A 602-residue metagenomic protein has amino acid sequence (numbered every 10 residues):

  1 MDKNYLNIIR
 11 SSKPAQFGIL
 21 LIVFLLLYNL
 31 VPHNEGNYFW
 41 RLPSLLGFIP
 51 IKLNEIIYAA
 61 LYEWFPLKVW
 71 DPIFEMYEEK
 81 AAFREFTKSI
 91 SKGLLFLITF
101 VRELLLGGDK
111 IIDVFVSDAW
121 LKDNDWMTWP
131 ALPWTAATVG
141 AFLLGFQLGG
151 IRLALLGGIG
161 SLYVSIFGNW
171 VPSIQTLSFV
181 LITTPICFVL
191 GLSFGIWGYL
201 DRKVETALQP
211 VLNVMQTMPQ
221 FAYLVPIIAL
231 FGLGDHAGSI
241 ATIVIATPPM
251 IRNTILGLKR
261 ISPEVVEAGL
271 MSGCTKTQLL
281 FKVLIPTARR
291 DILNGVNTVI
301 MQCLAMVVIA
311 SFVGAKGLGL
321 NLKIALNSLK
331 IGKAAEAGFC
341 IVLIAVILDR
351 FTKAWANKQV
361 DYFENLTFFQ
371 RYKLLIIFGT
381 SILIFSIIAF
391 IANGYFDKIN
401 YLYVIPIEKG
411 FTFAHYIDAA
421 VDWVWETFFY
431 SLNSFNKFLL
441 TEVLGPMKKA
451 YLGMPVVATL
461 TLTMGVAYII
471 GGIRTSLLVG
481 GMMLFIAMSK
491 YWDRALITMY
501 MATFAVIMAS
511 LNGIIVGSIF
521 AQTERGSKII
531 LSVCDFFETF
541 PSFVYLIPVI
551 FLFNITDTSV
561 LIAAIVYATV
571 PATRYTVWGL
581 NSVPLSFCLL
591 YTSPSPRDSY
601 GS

Functional and structural regions predicted by a protein language model:
M1-S178, T352-Y500: N-terminal, non-cleaved signal-anchor transmembrane helix
A141-F146, G160-I174, T183-L212, T463-I470 (+3 more regions): Transmembrane-helix boundary motif in ABC transporter permease subunits
F179-I182, I186-S193, Y199, L212-A246 (+3 more regions): Generic hydrophobic transmembrane alpha-helix motif, especially the helices
V180, T184-I196, G295-L304, V308-F312 (+7 more regions): Hydrophobic positions within alpha-helical transmembrane segments of bacterial inner-membrane proteins
L190-W197, D201-V211, A222, A237-I240 (+8 more regions): Membrane-embedded alpha-helices of multi-pass transport/permease systems
S272-G273, P286, I292, S593: Glycine/proline-centered hinge or cleavage motifs at structural transition points of membrane proteins
L318-W355, L546: Hydrophobic alpha-helical transmembrane segments of polytopic membrane proteins
Y591-D598: Conserved small/polar residues in nucleotide/adenosyl-binding loops
